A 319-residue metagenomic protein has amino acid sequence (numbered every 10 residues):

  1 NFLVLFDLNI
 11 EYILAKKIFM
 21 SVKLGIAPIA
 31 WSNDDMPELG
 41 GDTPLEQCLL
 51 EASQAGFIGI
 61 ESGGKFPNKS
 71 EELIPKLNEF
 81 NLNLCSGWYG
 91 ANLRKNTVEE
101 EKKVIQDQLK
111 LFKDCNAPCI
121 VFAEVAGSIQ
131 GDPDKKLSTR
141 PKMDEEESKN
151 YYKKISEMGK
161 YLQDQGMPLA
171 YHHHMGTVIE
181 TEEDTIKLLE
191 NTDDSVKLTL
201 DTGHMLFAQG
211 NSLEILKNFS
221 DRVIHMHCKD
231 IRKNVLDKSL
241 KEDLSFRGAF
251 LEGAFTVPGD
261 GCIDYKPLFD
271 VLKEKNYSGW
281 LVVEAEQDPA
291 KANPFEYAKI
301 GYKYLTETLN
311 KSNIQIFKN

Functional and structural regions predicted by a protein language model:
Y12, V98-K197: Active-site acidic/histidine proton-transfer and metal-coordination neighborhood in alpha/beta enzyme cores
S21, L50-Q54, N68-S86, D107-A117 (+4 more regions): Acidic (Asp/Glu)-rich catalytic clusters
V22-P28, I60-S62, L84-Y89, I120-F122 (+4 more regions): Hydrophobic faces of well-ordered beta-strands that scaffold small-molecule active sites in alpha/beta enzyme cores
I26, A52, I60, L77 (+6 more regions): Conserved, mostly hydrophobic/aromatic
A30-T43, L93-E101, R140-E147, V257: Active-site mouth loops of central-metabolism enzymes
P37-E51, E101-L111, A208-L216, Y265-L268: Short, acidic/polar
L39-T43, G127-L137, V235-G248: Short, flexible, mixed-charge acidic loops at enzyme active sites
I60, Y152-C262, S312-F317: Acidic/histidine-rich catalytic cores of soluble enzymes
